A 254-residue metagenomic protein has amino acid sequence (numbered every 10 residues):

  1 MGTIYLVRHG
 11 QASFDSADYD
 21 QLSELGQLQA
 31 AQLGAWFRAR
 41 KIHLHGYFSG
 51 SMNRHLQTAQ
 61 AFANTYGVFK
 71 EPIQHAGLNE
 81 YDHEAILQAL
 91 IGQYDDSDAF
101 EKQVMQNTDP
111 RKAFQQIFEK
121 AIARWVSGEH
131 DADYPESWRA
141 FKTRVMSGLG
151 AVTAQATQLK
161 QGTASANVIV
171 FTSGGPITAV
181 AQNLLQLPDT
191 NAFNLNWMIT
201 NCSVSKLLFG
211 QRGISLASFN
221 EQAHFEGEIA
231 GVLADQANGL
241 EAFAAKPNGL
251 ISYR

Functional and structural regions predicted by a protein language model:
T3-Y5, G10-F62, S137-V145: Loop-to-helix element that buttresses phosphate recognition and phosphoryl-transfer chemistry
I4, A166-T172: Generic beta-sheet signal
V7, H75-G77, F219: Conserved beta-strand termini and adjacent loop/short-helix elements that scaffold enzyme active sites in alpha/beta
G10, G174-G175, N220-Q222: Active-site metal-binding loops of divalent metal-dependent hydrolases
G34-Q116: Phosphate-coordination/substrate-recognition cap region in phosphate-metabolizing enzymes
Y81-K102, Q155-A166, Q182-R254: Acidic, low-complexity terminal tails and accessory targeting/binding regions of phosphate-metabolizing enzymes
F100-A140, E241, K246: Short glycine/proline- and acidic residue-enriched helix-loop micro-motifs that form flexible lids or anion-recognition
Y134-V168: A mid-sequence, solvent-exposed acidic-amphipathic segment
